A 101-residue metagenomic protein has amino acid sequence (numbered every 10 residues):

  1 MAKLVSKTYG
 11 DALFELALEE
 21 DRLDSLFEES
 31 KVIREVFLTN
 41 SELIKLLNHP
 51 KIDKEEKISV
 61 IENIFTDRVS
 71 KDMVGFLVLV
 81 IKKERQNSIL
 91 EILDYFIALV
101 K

Functional and structural regions predicted by a protein language model:
M1-K101: Elongated, mostly alpha-helical coiled-coil "stalk/stator" tethers of large membrane protein machines
